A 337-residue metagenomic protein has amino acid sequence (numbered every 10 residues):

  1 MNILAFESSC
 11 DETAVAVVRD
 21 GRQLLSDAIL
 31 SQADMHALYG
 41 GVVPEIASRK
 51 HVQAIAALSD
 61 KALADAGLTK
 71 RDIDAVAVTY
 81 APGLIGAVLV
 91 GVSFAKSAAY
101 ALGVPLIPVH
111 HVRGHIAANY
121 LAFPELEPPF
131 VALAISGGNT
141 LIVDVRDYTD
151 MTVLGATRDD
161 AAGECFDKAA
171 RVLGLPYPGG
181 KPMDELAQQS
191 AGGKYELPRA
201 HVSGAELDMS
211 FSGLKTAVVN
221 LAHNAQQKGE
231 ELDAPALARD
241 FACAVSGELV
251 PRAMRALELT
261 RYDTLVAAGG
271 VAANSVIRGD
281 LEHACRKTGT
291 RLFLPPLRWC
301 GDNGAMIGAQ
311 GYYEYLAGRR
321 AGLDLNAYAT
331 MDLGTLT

Functional and structural regions predicted by a protein language model:
M1, V109-V131: Conserved phosphate-binding catalytic cores of ATP/NTP-utilizing and phosphoryl-transfer enzymes
N2-P82, H111, H115: N-terminal beta-alpha supersecondary unit
T13-V18, A132-A134, T140-D144: Short beta-strand scaffold segments in enzyme catalytic cores
K70-T79, R261-V271, F293-P296: Short glycine-rich phosphate-binding loop at a beta-alpha junction
P108-V109, E282-M306: Conserved phosphate-binding/catalytic loops in two-lobed NTP-binding clefts
P124, D147-A191, K215-T216, N220-A225: Glycine-rich phosphate-binding loop plus the immediately following alpha-helix
E185-L265, N274-T288, Y315-G318, T335-T337: A contiguous, well-structured pocket-lining segment that forms one wall/lid of small-molecule binding clefts in soluble
P295-L333: Glycine-rich phosphate-binding/hydrolytic loop that grips phosphoryl groups
